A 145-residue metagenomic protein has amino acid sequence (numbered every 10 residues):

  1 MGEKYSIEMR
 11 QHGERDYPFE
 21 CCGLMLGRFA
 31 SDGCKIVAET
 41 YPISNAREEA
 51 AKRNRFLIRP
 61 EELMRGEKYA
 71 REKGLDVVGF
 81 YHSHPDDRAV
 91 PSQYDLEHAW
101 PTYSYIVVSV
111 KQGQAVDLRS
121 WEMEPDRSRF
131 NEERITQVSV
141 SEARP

Functional and structural regions predicted by a protein language model:
M1-V77, D86-P145: Conserved beta-strand-loop surface patch within small alpha/beta domains used for substrate/adaptor or ligand engagement
F80: Conserved, mostly hydrophobic/aromatic
S83: Residue-level "edge-of-site" marker
